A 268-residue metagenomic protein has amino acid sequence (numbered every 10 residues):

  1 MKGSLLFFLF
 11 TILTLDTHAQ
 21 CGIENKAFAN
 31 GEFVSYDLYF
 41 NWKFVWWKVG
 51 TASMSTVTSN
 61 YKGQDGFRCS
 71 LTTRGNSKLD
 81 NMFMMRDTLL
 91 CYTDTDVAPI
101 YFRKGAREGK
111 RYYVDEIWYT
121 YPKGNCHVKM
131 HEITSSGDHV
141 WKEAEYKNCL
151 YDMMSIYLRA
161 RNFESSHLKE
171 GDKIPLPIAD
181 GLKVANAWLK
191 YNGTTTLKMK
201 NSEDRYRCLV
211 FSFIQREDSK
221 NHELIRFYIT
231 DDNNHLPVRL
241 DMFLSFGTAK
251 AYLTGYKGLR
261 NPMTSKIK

Functional and structural regions predicted by a protein language model:
S4-L13: Sec-dependent N-terminal signal peptides
L15-A19: Sec/Tat signal peptide C-region and signal peptidase I cleavage site
Q20-Y121, E164-K268: Acidic, serine/threonine-rich low-complexity disordered tracts
P122-I174, I178-D180: Active-site/ligand-binding surface loops and adjacent short beta/alpha elements that line catalytic pockets across
